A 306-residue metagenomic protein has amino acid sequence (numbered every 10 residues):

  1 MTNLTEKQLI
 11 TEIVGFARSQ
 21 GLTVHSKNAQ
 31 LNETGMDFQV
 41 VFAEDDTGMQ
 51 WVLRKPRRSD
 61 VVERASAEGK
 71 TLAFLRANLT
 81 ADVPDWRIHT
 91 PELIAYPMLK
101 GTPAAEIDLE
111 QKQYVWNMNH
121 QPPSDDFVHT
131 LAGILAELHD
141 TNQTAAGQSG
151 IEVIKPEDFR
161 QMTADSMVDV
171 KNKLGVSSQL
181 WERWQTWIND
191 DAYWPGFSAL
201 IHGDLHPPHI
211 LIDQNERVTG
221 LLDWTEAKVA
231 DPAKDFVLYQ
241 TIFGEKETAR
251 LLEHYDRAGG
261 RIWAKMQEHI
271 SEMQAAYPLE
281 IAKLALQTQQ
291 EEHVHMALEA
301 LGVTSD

Functional and structural regions predicted by a protein language model:
T5-V24, K100, V115-H129, E137-G203 (+2 more regions): An alpha-helical support segment within catalytic cores of ATP-dependent transferases
E6-T11, G69, E245, A249-L252: Short, surface-exposed alpha-helical segments at coil->helix boundaries
A17-S26, N78-D82, I262-W263: Short secondary-structure junctions
N28-G150: ATP-binding pocket architecture of kinase catalytic cores
Q39-E44, L53, Q185-K234: Active-site acidic catalytic loop and adjacent metal/ATP-binding pocket of ATP-dependent phosphoryl transfer enzymes
D45-M49, P91, Q214-R217, A275-P278: Short strand-connecting beta-turns/loops that link adjacent beta-strands
G69-K70, Q111-Y114, R217, V237-Y239 (+1 more regions): Glycine-rich, phosphate-binding/catalytic loops in enzymes
H129, F197, E226-V229, V237-D306: Helix-rich C-terminal or lid/interface subdomains of diverse kinases
